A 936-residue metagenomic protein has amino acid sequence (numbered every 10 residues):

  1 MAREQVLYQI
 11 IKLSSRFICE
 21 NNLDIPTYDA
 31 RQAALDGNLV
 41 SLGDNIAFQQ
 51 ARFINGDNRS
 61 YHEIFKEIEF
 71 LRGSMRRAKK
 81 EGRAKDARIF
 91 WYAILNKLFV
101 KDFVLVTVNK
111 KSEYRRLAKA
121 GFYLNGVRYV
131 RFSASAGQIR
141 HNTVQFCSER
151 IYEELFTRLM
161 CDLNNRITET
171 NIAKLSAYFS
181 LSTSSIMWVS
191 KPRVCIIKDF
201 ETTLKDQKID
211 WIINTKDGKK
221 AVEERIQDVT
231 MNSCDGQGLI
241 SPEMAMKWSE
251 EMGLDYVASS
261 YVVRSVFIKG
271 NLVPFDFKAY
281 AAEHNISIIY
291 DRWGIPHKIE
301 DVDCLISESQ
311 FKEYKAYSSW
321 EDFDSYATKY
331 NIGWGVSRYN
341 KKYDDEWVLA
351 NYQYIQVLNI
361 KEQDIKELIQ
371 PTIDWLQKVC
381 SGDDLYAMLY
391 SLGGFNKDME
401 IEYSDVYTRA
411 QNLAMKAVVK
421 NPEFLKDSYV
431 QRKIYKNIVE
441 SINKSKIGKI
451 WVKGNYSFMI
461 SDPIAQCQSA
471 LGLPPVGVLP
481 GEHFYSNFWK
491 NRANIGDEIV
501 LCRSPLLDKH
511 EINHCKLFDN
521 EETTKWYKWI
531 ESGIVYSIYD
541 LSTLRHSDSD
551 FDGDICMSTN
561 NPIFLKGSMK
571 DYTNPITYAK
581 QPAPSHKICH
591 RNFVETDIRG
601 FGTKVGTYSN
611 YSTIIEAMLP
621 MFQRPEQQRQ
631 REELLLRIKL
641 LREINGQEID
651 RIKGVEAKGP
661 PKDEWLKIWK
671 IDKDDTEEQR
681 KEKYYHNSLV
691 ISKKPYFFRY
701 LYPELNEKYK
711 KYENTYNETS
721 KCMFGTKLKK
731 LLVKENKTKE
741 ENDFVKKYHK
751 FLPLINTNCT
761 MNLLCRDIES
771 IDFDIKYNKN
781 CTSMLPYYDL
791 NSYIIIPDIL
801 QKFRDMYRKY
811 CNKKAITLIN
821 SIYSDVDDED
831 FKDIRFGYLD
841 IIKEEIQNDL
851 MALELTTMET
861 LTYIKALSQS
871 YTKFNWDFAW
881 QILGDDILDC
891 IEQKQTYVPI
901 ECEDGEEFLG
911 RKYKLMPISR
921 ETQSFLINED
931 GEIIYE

Functional and structural regions predicted by a protein language model:
M1-D548, I555, T559-E936: Beta-strand-enriched accessory nucleic-acid recognition/scaffold domains that flank the catalytic cores of large
